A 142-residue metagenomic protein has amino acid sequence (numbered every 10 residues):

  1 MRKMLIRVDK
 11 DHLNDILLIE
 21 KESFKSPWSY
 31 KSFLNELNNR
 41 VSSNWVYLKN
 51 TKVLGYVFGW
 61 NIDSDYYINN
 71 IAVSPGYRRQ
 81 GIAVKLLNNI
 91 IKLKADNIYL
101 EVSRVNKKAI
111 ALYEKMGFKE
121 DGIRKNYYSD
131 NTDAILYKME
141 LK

Functional and structural regions predicted by a protein language model:
R7-G76, L87-L93, E140-K142: Acetyl-CoA-dependent GNAT
V8-D11, W45, M116, R124 (+1 more regions): Non-heme di-metal
F24, F33, Y77, L112 (+2 more regions): Conserved hydrophobic/aromatic "anchor" residues that stabilize well-ordered secondary structure elements
V73-P75, R79-K92, K107-K115: Conserved acetyl-CoA-binding loop-helix of GNAT-fold acetyltransferases
L93-R104: Conserved GNAT acetyl-CoA-binding A-motif
S103-K107, M116, N126-K142: C-terminal "cap" of GNAT-fold acetyltransferases
